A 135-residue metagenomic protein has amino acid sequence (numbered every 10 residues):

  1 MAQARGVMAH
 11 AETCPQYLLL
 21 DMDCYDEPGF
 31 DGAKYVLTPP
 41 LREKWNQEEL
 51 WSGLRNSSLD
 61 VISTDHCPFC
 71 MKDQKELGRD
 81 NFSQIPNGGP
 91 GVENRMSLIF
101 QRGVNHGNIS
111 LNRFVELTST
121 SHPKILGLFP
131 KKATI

Functional and structural regions predicted by a protein language model:
M1-I62, C67-C70, G78: Histidine/acidic residue-rich metal-binding segments in metalloenzymes
G32-Y35, V61, P68-I135: His/Asp/Glu-enriched, well-ordered alpha-helical/loop segment that forms or immediately abuts the divalent-metal
